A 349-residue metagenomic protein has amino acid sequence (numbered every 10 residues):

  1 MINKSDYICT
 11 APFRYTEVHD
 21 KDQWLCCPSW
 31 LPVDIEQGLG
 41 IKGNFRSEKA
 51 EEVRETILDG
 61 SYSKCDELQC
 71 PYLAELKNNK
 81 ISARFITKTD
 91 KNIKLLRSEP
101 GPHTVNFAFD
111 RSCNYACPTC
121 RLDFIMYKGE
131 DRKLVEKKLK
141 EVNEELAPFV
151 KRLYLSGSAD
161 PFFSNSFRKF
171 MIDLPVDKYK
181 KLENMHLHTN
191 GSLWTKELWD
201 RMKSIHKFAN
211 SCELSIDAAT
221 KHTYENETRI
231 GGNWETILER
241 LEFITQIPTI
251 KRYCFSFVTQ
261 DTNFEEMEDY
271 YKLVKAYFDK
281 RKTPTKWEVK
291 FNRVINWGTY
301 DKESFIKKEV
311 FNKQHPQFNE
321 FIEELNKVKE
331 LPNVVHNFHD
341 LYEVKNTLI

Functional and structural regions predicted by a protein language model:
M1-K88, T104, F278, K290-I349: Accessory C-terminal segments flanking Radical SAM cores
L58, K140-P148, M171-K178, R201-I205 (+1 more regions): Leucine-rich repeat
K64, Q69, S112-A116, F124: Short pre-active-site segment immediately N-terminal to redox-active cysteine/selenocysteine motifs in thiol-based
E75, P118, I125: Short functional micro-motifs and their immediate structural scaffolds
S82-L95, K133-K138: Short cysteine/histidine-rich metal-coordination sites, predominantly Zn2+-binding motifs
G101-S112, D123-K137, F149-N165, D177-T195 (+3 more regions): Core AdoMet radical
R152-Y154, H186, K207-E213, E235-I349: Conserved C-terminal portion of the radical SAM core fold that forms the substrate/S-adenosylmethionine-binding
N165-D173, K196-S204, E266-Y270: Distinct, well-ordered alpha-helical segments
